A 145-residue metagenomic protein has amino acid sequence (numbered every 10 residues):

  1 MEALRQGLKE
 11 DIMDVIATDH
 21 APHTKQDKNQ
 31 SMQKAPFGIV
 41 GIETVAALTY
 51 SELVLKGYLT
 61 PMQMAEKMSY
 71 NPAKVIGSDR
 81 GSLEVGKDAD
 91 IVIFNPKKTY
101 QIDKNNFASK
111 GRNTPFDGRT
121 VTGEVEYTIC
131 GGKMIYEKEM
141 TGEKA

Functional and structural regions predicted by a protein language model:
M1: Gly/lys/ser-thr-rich phosphate-binding loops in alpha/beta enzymes that coordinate phosphoanhydride or phosphate groups
L4: Phosphate/diphosphate-binding loops
G7-A17, A21-P96: His/Asp/Glu-enriched, well-ordered alpha-helical/loop segment that forms or immediately abuts the divalent-metal
S31-K34, D88-K144: C-terminal cap of metal-dependent C-N hydrolases
